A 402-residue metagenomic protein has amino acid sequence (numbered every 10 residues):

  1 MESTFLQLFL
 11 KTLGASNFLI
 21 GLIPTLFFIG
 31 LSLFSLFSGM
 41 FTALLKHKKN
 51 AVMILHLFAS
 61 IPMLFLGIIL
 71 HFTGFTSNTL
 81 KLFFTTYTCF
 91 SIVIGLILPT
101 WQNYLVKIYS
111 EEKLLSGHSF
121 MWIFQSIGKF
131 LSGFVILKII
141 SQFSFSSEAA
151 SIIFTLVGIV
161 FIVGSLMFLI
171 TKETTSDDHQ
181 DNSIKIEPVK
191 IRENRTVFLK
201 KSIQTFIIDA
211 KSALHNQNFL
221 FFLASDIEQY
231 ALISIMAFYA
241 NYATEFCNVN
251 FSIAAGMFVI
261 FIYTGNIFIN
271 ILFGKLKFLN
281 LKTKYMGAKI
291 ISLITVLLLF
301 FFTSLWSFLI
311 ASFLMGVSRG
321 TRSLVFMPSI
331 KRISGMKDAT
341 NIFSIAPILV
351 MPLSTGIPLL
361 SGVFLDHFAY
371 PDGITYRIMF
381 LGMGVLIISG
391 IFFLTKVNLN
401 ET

Functional and structural regions predicted by a protein language model:
M1-L33, T42, G67, N218-V259 (+1 more regions): Helix-loop boundary and gating motifs at the non-cytosolic
G30-S32, H118-L137, P347-P358: Glycine-rich segments within core transmembrane alpha-helices of 12-TM secondary carriers
L33, M63-H71, V160-K172, L299 (+1 more regions): Multi-pass alpha-helical transporter architecture, strongest for 12-TM Major Facilitator/SLC carriers used
F34-N50, I140, F268-L281, L365: Helix-to-loop junctions at the C-terminal end of transmembrane segments in multipass secondary transporters
N50-L66, T283-L298: Structural signature of the two symmetry-related core transmembrane helices
I94-Y109, T321-G335: Intracellular juxtamembrane helix-capping segments at the cytosolic ends of symmetry-related transmembrane helices
I140-I159, V363-I387: A membrane-interface helix-boundary motif in multi-pass transporters
T175-L223: Juxtamembrane intracellular "pre-TM" segments in multi-pass secondary transporters
